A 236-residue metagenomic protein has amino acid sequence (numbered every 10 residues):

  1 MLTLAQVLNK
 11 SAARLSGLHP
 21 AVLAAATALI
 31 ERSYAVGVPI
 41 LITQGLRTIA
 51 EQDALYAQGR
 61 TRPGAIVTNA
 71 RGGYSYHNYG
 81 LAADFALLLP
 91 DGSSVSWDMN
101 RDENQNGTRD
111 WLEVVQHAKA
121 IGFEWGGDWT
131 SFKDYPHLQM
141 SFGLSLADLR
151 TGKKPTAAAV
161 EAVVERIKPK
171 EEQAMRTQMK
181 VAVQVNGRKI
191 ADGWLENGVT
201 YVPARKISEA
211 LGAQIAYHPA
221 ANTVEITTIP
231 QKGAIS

Functional and structural regions predicted by a protein language model:
M1-Q44: Active-site acidic/histidine clusters and adjacent loop/turn architecture that either coordinate catalytic ions
S16-A24, L46-I49, N104-L112, N197-V202: Soluble non-cytosolic domains of exported or imported proteins
I30-G64: Extended, low-complexity, intrinsically disordered C-terminal regulatory tails of eukaryotic serine/threonine kinases
Y34, K119, E209: Anion (oxyanion) recognition and catalysis
V38, R60, G122-G126, A213: Short aromatic/hydrophobic-glycine micro-motifs
E51-R71, H137-A147, P230-K232: Charged, often glycine-rich, active-site loop that binds/positions anionic groups
A70-E172: Catalytic cores and adjacent binding grooves of peptidoglycan-active enzymes
E165-S236: Primary recognition of N-terminal secretory signal peptides and signal-anchoring hydrophobic helices
